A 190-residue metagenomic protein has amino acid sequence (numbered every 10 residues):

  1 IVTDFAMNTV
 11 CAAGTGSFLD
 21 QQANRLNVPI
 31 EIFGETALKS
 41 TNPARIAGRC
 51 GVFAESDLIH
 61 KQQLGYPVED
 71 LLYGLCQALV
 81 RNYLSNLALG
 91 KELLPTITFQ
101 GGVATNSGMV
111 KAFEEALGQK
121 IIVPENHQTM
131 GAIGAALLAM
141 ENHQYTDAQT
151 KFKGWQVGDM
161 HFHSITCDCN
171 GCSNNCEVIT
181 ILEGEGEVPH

Functional and structural regions predicted by a protein language model:
T3-K39, E141, E183-E185: Glycine-rich phosphate-binding loop plus the immediately following alpha-helix
A6-G14, L72-C76, T98-V103, I122-A132: Active-site nucleophile and cofactor-binding loops and adjacent substrate-binding regions of central metabolic enzymes
A13, P29-Q62, N174-I179: Conserved ATP-utilizing enzyme core subdomain
G16-Q21, E125-F152: Glycine-rich phosphate-binding/hydrolytic loop that grips phosphoryl groups
S56-S85: Adenine-nucleotide phosphate-binding core of ATP-dependent small-molecule kinases
A78, L89-A116, H127-Q128: Glycine-rich phosphate-binding loops at beta-strand->alpha-helix junctions
E141-H190: Acidic, glycine/GT-rich loop-and beta-edge segments that sit at the periphery of enzyme/chaperone cores
